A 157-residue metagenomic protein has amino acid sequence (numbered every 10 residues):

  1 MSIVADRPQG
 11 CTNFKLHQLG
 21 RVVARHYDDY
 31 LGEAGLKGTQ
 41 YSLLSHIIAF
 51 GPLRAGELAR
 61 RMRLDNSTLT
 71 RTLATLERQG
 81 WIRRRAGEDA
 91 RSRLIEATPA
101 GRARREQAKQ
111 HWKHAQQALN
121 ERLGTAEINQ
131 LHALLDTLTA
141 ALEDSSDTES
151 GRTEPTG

Functional and structural regions predicted by a protein language model:
M1-A34, G157: N-terminal leader segment of winged-helix/HTH proteins
M1-P8, T125-G157: C-terminal regulatory/oligomerization modules of transcriptional regulators
A24, P52, A74-D136: Charged, amphipathic alpha-helical coiled-coil/dimerization segments
Q40-L44: Short alpha-helical "packing" element that flanks the helix-turn-helix/winged-helix DNA-binding module
H46, R61: Residues within the alpha-helical elements of helix-turn-helix
G51-P52, R63: Central "turn" residue of the DNA-binding helix-turn-helix
E57-A59: A short acidic, leucine-rich amphipathic alpha-helix
